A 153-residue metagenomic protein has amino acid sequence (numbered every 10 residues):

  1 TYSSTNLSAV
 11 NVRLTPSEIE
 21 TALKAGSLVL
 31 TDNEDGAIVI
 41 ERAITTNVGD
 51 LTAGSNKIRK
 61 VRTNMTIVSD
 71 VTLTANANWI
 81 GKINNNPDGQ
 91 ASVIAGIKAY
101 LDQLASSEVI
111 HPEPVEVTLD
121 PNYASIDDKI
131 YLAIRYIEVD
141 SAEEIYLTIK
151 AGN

Functional and structural regions predicted by a protein language model:
T1-G89, A133, I137-N153: Long, contiguous, structured domain-core segments that constitute the functional module of a protein
L7-A9, S17-I19, I94-G96, I110-P114: A short linear-motif detector with a strong N-terminal bias
N85-V93, N122, I126: Short amphipathic alpha-helical interaction segments
D88-H111: Short, hydrophobic/π-rich interface segment
K98-A105, Y123-R135: Short, charged low-complexity intrinsically disordered segments located at boundaries of structured domains
E108-D128: Long, charged, glycine-rich C-terminal linkers/tails
